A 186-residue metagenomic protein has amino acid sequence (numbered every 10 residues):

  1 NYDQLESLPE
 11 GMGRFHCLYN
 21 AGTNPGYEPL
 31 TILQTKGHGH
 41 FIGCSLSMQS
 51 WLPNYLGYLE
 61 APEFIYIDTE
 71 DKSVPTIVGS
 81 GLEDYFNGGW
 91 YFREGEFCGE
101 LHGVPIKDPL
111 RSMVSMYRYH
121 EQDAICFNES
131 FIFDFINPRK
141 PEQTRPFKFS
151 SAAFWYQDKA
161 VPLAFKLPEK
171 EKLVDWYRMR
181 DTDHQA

Functional and structural regions predicted by a protein language model:
N1-A186: Beta-strand-centric surfaces of beta-sandwich/beta-rich domains
